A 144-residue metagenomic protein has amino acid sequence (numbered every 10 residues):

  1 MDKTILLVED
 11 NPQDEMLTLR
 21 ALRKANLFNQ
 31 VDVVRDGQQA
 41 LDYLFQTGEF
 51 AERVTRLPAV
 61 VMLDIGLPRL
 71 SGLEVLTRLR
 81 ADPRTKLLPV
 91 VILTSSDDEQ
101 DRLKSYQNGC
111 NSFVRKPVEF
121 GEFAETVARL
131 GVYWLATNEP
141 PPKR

Functional and structural regions predicted by a protein language model:
M1-D2, L27-F28, R56-V60, R84-P89: His-Asp phosphorelay/catalytic-motif detector in bacterial-type signaling
E9: Conserved acidic carboxylate
L17-L19, R23, V33-V60: Acidic, metal-coordinating helix/loop segments flanking the phosphotransfer/catalytic sites of two-component signaling
V33, L67-L70, E99, Q107: Residue-level signal for the "D+5" position in two-component response regulator receiver
Q39, V118-G131, T137-R144: C-terminal output helix
D64, T94: Active-site residues of response regulator receiver
N111: Short, glycine/charged-rich "phosphate-handling" switch motifs in NTP-dependent and phosphotransfer domains
